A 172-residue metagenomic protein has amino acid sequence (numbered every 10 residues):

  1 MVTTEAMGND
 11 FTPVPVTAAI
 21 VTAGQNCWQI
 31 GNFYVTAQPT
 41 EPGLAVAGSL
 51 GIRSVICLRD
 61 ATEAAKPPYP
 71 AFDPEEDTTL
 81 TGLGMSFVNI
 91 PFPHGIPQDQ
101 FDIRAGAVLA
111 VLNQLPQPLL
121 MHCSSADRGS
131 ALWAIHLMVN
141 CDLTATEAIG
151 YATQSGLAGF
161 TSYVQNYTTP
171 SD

Functional and structural regions predicted by a protein language model:
V2-L119, A134-D172: Cys-dependent protein tyrosine phosphatase-like superfamily
L119-S130: A phosphate-binding catalytic loop at a beta-strand-loop-alpha-helix junction that coordinates phosphoryl groups
